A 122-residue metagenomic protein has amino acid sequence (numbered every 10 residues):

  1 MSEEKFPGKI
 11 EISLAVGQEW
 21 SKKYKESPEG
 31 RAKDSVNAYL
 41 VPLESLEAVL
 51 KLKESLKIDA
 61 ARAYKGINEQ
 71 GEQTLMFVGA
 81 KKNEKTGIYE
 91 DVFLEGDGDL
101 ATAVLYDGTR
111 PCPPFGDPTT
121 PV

Functional and structural regions predicted by a protein language model:
M1-V122: Detector for the mature cores of small, proteolytically processed and post-translationally modified peptide effectors
